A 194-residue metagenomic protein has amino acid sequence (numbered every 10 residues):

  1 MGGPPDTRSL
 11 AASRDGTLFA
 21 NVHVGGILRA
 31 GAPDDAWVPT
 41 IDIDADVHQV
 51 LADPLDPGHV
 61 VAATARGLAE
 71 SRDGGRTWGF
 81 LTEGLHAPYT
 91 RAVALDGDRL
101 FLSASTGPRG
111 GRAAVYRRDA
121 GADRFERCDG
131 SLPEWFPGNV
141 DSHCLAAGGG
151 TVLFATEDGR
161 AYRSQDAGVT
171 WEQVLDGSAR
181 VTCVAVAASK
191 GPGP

Functional and structural regions predicted by a protein language model:
M1-P194: Extracellular glycan-interacting surfaces
